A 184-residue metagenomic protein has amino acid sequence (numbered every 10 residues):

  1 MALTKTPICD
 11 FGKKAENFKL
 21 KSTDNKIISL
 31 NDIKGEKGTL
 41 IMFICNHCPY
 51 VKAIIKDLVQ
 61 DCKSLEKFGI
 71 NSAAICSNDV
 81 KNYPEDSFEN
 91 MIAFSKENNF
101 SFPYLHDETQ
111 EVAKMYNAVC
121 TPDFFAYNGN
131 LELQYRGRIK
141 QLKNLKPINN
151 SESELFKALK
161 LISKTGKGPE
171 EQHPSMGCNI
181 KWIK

Functional and structural regions predicted by a protein language model:
M1-K164, G168-E171, N179, K184: Chalcogenol-based redox active-site neighborhoods
